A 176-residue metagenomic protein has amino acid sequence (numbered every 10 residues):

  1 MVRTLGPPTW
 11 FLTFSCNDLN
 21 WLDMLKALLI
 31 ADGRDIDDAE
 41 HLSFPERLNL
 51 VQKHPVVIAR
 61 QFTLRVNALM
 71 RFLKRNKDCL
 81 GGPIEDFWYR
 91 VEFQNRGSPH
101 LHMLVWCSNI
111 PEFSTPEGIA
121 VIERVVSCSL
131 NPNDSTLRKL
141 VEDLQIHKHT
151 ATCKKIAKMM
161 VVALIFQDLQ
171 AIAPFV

Functional and structural regions predicted by a protein language model:
M1-L101, V105-V176: Intrinsic low-complexity, intrinsically disordered terminal tails and linker regions enriched in charged/polar residues
